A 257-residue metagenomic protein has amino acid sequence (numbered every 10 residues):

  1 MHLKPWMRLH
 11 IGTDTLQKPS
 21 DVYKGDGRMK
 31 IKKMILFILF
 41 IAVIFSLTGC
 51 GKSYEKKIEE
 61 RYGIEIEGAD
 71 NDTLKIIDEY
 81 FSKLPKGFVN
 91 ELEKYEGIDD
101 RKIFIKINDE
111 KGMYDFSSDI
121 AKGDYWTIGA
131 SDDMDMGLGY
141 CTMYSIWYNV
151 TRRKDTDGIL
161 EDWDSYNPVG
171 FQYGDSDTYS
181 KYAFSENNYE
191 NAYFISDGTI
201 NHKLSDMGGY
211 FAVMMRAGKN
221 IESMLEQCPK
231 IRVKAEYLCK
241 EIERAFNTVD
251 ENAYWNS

Functional and structural regions predicted by a protein language model:
K4-R28: Short, Lys/Arg-enriched N-terminal segments with co-localized hydrophobic residues within the first ~10-30 amino acids
M29-L36: Bacterial N-terminal signal peptides that target proteins for export
S46-G49: C-terminal motif of bacterial Sec signal peptides marking the signal peptidase cleavage site
Y54-D132: Auxiliary, metal-adjacent structural segments of Zn-dependent hydrolase domains
E96-S257: Active-site-flanking segments in enzyme catalytic domains
